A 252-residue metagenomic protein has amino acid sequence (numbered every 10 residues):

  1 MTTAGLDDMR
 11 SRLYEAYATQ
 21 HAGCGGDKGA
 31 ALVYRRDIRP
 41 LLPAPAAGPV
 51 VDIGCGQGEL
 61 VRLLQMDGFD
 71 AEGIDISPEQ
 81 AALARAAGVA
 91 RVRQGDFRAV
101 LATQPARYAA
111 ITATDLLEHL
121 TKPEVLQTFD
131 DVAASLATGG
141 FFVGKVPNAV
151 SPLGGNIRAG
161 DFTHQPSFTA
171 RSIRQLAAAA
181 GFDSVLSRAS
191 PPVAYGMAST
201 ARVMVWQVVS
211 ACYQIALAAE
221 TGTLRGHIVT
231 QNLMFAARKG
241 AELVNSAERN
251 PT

Functional and structural regions predicted by a protein language model:
M1-T114, P123-D130, S190-P191, I228-M234 (+1 more regions): Conserved N-terminal segment of class I S-adenosyl-L-methionine
A71, S184-V185: Hydrophobic anchor at the start of a short beta-strand that flanks the dinucleotide cofactor-binding loop
H119: A short His-aromatic
D131-L136, A180: Conserved helix-to-beta-strand junction in the class I
L136-F142: Short glycine-dipeptide loop
G144-P166: Short, glycine-/aromatic-enriched active-site segment of Class I SAM-dependent methyltransferases
Q165-A180: Short alpha-helix
Q175, R188-T252: A C-terminal cap/extension of S-adenosyl-L-methionine-dependent methyltransferases that defines the acceptor-substrate
